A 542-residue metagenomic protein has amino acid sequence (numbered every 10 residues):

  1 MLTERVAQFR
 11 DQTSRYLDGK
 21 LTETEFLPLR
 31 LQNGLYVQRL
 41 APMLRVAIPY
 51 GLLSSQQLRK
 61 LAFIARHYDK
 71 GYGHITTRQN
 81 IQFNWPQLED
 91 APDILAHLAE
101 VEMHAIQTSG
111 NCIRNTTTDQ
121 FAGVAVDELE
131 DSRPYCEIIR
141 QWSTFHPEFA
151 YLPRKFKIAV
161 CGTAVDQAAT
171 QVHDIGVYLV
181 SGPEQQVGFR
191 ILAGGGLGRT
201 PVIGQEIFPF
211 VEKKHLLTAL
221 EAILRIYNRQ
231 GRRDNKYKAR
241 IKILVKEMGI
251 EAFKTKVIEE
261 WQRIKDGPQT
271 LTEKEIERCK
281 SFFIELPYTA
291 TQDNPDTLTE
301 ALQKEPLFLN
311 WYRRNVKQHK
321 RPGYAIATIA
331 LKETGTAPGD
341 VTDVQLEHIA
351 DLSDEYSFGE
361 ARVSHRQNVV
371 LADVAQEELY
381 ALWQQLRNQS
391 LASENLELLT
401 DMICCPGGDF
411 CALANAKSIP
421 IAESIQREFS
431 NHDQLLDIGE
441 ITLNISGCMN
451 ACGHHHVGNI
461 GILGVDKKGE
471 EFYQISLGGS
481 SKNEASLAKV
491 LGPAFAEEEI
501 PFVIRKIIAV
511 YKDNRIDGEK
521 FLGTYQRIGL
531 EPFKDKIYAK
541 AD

Functional and structural regions predicted by a protein language model:
M1-D542: Peripheral terminal and linker regions in Fe-S/redox and tRNA-modifying enzymes
